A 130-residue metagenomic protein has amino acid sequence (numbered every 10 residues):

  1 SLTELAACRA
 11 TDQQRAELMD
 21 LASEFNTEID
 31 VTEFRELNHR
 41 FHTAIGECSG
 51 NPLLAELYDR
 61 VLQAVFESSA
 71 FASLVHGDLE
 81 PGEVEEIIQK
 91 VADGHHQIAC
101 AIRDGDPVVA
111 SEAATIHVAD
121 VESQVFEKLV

Functional and structural regions predicted by a protein language model:
S1-V75, G94-Q97, V109-D120, K128: Conserved amphipathic alpha-helical segments that form helical-bundle/coiled-coil interaction surfaces
P81, E85-A113: A late-sequence structural motif
